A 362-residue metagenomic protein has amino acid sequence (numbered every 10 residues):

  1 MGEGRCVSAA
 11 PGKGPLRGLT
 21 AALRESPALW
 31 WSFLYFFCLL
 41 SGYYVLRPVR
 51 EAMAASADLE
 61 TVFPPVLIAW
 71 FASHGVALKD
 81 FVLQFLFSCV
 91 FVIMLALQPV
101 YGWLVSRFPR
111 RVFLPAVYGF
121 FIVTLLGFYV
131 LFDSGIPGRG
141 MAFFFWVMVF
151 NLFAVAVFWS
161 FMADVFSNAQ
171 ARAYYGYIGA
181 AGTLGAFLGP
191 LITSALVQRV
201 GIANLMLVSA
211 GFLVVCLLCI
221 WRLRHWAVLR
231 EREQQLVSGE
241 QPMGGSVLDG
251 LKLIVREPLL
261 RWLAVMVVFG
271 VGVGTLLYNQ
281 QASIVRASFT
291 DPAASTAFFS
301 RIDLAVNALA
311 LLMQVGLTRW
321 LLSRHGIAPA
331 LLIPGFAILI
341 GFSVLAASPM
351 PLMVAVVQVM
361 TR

Functional and structural regions predicted by a protein language model:
A9-R24, Q234-R261: Juxtamembrane intracellular "pre-TM" segments in multi-pass secondary transporters
P15-V92, P258-I302: Helix-loop boundary and gating motifs at the non-cytosolic
S56-D58, W70-S73, Q98-R107, Y129 (+3 more regions): Transmembrane alpha-helix termini and helix-breaking/packing motifs in multi-pass membrane transporters
A77-D80, R111-V112, S194-G211, R301 (+1 more regions): A membrane-interface helix-boundary motif in multi-pass transporters
Q84-L95, Y174-P190: Glycine-rich segments within core transmembrane alpha-helices of 12-TM secondary carriers
A116, I122, N204-R222, L332-P334: Symmetry-related core transmembrane helices of the 12-TM Major Facilitator Superfamily/SLC fold
G119-I136, A337-M350: C-terminal ends and interior cores of transmembrane alpha-helices in multi-pass membrane transporters/permeases
W221-L236: Helix-loop junctions on the cytosolic side of multi-pass membrane transporters, especially the intracellular loop
